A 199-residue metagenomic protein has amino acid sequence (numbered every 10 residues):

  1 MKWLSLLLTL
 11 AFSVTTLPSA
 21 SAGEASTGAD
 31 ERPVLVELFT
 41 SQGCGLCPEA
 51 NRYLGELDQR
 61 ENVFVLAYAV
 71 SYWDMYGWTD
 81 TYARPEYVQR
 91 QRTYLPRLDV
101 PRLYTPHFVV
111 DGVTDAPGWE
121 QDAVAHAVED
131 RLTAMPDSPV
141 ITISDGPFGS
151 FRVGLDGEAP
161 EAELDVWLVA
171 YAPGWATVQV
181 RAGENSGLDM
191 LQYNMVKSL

Functional and structural regions predicted by a protein language model:
S5-T15: Bacterial N-terminal signal peptides
L6, A67-Y68, D145: A generic structural motif
V14, V34, V166: A broad, low-specificity signal marking well-ordered, structured residues that form hydrophobic/aromatic
S21-Y104: Active-site-proximal cofactor/substrate-binding loop regions of enzyme domains
T81-P101, H107, V113-L199: Short, conserved sequence motifs used for protein processing/export or organelle targeting and for catalysis
